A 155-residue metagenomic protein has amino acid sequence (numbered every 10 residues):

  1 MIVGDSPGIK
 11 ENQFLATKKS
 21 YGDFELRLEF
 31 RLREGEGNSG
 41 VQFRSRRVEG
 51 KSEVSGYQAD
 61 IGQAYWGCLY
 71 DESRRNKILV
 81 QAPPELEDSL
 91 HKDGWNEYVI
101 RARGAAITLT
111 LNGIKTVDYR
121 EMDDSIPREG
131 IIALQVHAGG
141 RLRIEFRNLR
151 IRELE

Functional and structural regions predicted by a protein language model:
M1-E155: Carbohydrate-interacting regions of secretory-pathway proteins
